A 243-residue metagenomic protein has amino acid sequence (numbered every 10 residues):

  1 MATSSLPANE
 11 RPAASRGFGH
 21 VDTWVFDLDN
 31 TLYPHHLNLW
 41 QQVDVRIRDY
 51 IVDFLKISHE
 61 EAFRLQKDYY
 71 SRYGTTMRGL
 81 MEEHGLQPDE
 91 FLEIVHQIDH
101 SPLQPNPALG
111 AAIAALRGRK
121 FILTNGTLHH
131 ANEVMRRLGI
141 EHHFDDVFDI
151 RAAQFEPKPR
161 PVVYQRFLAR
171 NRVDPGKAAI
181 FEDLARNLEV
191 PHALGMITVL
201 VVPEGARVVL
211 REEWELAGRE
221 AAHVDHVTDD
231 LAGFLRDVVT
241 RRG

Functional and structural regions predicted by a protein language model:
M1-V21, A114, T127-L128, N132-G243: Asp-based, Mg2+/Mn2+-dependent phosphohydrolase catalytic module
T3-L6, R11, R16-F26, T31-G110 (+1 more regions): N-terminal helical cap/lid subdomain that shapes the substrate entry/recognition surface in HAD-like hydrolases
P34, I122-T124, L200: Hydrophobic residues in well-ordered beta-strands that form the structural core
I57, L86, G118, V173 (+1 more regions): Short glycine/serine/threonine/alanine-rich loop segments
P105, L123, E156: Residue-level marker of regulatory loop/turn positions in helix-turn-helix DNA-binding domains and in histidine
A112-F121: Internal catalytic-core helix/loop-beta-alpha segment that presents or stabilizes conserved functional determinants
